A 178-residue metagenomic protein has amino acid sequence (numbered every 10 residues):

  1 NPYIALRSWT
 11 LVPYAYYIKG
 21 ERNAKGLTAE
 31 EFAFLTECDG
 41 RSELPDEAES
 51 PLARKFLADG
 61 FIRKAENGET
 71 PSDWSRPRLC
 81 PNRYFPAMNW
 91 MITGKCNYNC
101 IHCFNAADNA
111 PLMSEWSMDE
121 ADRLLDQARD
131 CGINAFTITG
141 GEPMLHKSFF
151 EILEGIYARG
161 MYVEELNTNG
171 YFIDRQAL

Functional and structural regions predicted by a protein language model:
N1-I4, R175-Q176: Short intrinsically disordered, low-complexity coil segments enriched in acidic
Y3-G26, P51-N89: N-terminal [4Fe-4S]-dependent radical SAM core
A24-G26, A33, A110-P111: A short local loop/turn or secondary-structure capping micro-motif enriched for an aromatic residue
T28-A29, E115: Non-catalytic, surface-exposed connector residues within folded enzymatic/regulatory domains
A29, A48-P51, L57, K147 (+1 more regions): Generic alpha-helix structural propensity
E30-A48: Short acidic, hydrophobic short linear motifs in intrinsically disordered regions
R41-L44, I62-R63, Y162: A general structural signal for well-ordered secondary-structure junctions
K55, S72-A177: Conserved alpha-helical substructure of the radical SAM core
